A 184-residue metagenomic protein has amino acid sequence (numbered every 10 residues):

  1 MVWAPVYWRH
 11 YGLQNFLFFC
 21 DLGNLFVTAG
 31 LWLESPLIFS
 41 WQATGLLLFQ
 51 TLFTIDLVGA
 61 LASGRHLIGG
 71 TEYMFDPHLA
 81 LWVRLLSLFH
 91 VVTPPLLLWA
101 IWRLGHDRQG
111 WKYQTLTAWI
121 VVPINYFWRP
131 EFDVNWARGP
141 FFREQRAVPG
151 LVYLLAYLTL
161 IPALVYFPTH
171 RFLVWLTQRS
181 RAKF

Functional and structural regions predicted by a protein language model:
M1-P5, L47-L57, T117-R129: Aromatic-anchored segments of alpha-helical transmembrane domains
P5-L13, P77-R84: Membrane-interface helix caps and helix-loop-helix hairpins in membrane proteins
Y11-L33, L37, Q42: Loop-to-helix transition at the N-terminal end of transmembrane alpha-helices
L22-W32, L85-A100, L154-R171: Hydrophobic cores of alpha-helical transmembrane segments in multi-pass inner/ER membrane proteins, independent
T44, L48, L52-T117: Membrane-proximal helix-loop-helix units in multi-pass membrane proteins
L47, K112-P123, A156-P168, F172: Hydrophobic, lipid-facing residues on alpha-helical transmembrane segments of integral membrane proteins
W128-Y166: Membrane-interface transmembrane-helix boundary segments in multi-pass integral membrane proteins
P168-F184: Membrane-interface capping segments at transmembrane-helix boundaries
